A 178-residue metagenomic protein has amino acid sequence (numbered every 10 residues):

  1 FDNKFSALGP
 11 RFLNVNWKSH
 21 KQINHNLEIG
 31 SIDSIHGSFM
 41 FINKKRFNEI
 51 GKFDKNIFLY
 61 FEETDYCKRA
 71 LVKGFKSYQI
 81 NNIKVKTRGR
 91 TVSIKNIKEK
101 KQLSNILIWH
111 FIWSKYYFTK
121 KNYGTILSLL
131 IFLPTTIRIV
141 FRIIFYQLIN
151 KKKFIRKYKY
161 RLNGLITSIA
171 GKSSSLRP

Functional and structural regions predicted by a protein language model:
F1-D33, G37-F39: Short, flexible, basic/aromatic active-site loop/helix in glycosyltransferases
F5, H25, I35, I108-I112 (+3 more regions): A structural signal for well-ordered alpha-helical scaffolds and beta->alpha junctions
L8, H20-K21, L127-F132, K157 (+1 more regions): Short, hydrophobic secondary-structure boundary micro-motifs
P10, L59-Y60, I166-S168: Conserved short hydrophobic patches within well-ordered secondary structure
D33-K52, N56-K84: A short, conserved alpha-helix in the catalytic core of glycosyltransferases
K76-K151: Active-site-adjacent helix/loop segment of glycosyltransferases that harbors family-specific signature motifs
W113, T135-P178: Terminal low-complexity segments of carbohydrate-biosynthetic enzymes
